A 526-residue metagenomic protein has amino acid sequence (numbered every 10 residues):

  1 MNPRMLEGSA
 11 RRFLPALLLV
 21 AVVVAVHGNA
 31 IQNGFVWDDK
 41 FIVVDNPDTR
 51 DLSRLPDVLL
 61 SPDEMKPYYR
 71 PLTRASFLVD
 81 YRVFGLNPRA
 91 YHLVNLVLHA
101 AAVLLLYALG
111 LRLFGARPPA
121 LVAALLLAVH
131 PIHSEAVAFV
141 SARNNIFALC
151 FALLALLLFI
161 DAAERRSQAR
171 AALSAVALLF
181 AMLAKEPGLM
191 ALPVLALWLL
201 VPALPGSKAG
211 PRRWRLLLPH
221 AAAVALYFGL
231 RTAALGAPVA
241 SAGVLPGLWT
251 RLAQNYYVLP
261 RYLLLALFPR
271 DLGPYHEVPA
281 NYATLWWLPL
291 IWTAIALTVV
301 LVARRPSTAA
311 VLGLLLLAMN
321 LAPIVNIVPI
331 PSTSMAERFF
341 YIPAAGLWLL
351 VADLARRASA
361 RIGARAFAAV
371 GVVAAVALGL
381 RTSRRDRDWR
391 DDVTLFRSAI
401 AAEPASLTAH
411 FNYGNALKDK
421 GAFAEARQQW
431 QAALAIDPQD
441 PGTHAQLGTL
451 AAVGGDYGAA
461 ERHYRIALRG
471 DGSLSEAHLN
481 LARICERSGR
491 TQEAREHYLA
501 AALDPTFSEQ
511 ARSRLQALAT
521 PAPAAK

Functional and structural regions predicted by a protein language model:
M1-Q446, V453, E476, N480: Polytopic membrane enzymes that build or remodel cell-surface glycoconjugates and lipids
A399, A432-A433, I466-A467, A500-A501: Canonical positions in the second alpha-helix
A402, I436, G470, L503-D504: Structural marker of alpha-solenoid helical repeat scaffolds
L407-T408, P441-G442, S475-E476, L503-L515: Boundary/linker segments of alpha-helical solenoid repeat arrays
D419, V453-G454, R487-S488, A517-P521: Register position in tetratricopeptide repeats
R495-K526: Terminal, low-structured helical/coil segments at or just beyond the last alpha-helical repeat
